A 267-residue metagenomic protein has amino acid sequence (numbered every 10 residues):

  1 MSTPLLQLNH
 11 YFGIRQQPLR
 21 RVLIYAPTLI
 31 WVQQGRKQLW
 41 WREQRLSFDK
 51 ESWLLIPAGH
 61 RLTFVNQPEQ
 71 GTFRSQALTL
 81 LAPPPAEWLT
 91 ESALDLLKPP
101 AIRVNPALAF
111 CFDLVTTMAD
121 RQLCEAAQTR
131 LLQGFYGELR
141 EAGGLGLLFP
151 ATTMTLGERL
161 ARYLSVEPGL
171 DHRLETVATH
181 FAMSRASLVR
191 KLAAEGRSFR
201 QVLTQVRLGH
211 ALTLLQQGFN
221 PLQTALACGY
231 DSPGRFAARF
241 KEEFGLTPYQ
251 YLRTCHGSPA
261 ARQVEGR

Functional and structural regions predicted by a protein language model:
S2-L97: N-terminal regulatory/effector-sensing and dimerization cores that precede helix-turn-helix DNA-binding domains
E51, L188, R235-F236, F240: Short hydrophobic/aromatic patch on the recognition helix
T90-D113: Aromatic/histidine-rich interaction motifs
K98-V104, D120-F181, A194-Q205: Short, Lys/Arg-enriched, Trp-marked, Pro/Gly-tolerant hinge/linker segments that flank
E175, A186, P221-Q223, G234: Residues within helix-turn-helix
T179, R190, L226-A227, E242: Alpha-helical residues within the helix-turn-helix
L192-S198, R239-Y251: A secondary-structure capping/hinge motif
A194-S232, R253-R267: Terminal helix-turn-helix DNA-binding modules in bacterial transcription factors
